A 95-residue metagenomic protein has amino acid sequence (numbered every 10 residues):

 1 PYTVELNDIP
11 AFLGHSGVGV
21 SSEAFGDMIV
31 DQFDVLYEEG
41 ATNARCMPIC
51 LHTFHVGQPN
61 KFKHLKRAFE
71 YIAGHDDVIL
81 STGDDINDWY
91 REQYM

Functional and structural regions predicted by a protein language model:
P1-A24, M28: Positively charged, amphipathic and often flexible ligand-engagement surfaces
E23-M95: C-terminal domain-boundary segment and adjacent tail
